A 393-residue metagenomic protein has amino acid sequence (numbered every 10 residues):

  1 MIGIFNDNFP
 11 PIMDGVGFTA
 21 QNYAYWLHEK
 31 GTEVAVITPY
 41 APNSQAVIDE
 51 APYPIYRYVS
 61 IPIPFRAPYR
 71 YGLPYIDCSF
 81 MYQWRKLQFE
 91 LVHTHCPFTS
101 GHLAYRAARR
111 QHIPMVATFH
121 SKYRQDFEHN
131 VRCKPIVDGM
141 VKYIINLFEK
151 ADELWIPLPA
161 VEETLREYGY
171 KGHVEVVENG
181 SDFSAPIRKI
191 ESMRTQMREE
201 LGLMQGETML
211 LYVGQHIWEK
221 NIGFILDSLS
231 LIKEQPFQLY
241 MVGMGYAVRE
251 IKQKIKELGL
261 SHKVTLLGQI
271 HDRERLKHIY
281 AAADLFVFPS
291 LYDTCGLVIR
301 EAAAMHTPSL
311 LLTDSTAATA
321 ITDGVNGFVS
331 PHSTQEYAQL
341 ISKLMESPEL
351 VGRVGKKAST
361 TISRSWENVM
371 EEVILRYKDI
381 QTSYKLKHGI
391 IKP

Functional and structural regions predicted by a protein language model:
M1-V59, E367, E371, K392-P393: N-terminal subdomain of nucleotide-sugar transferases
F18, T208-L231, Y246-K252: A conserved mid-protein helix/loop that constitutes part of the nucleotide-sugar donor-binding site
T38, P54-V59, V137, K142-M193: Donor nucleotide-sugar binding/catalytic pocket of nucleotide-sugar-dependent glycosyltransferases
W84, F148, Q269, K277-A283: Short alpha-helical donor nucleotide-sugar binding micro-motif in glycosyltransferases
D126, V176, T313-G324, F328-V329: Short acidic/histidine- and often glycine-rich active-site loop of Leloir-type glycosyltransferases that engages
L291: Aromatic "clamp/platform" in nucleotide-sugar-dependent glycosyltransferases that forms part of the donor/acceptor
P308-L312: Short hydrophobic beta-strand element within catalytic cores of glycosyltransferases and related nucleotide-activated
D323-G324, F328-T334, K343-P348: Conserved acidic donor-binding segment of nucleotide-sugar-dependent glycosyltransferases
